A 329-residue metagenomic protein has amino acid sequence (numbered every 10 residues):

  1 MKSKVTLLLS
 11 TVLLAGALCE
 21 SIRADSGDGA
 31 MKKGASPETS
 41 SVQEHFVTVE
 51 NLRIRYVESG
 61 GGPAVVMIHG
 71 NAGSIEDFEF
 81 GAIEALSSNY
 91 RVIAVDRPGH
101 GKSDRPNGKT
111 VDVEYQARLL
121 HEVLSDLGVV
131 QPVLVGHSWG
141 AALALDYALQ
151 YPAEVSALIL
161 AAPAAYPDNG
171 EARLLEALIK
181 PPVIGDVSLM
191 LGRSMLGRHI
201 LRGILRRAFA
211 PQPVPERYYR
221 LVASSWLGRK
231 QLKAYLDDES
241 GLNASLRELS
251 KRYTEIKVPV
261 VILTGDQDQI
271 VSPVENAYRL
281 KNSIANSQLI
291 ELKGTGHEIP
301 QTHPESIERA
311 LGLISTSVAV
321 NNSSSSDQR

Functional and structural regions predicted by a protein language model:
K2-V66, S88-Y90, V130, S315-R329: Alpha/beta-hydrolase fold catalytic core
L52, E58-K102: Conserved HGGG/HGGXW glycine-rich cap/lid loop of the alpha/beta-hydrolase fold
S59, A94-W139, E171, R309: Active-site loop/oxyanion-hole signature of alpha/beta-hydrolase fold enzymes
L149, L158-M190: Flexible "cap/lid" loop of the alpha/beta hydrolase fold
A172-R173, G192-T254: Conserved alpha/beta-hydrolase catalytic His-Asp/Glu region
N243, Q267-V271, H297: Acidic catalytic loop of the alpha/beta-hydrolase fold
I256, I262-T264: Short beta-strand/loop motif that positions the catalytic acidic residue of the alpha/beta-hydrolase fold
S287-R329: Catalytic active-site module of serine/aspartate enzymes centered on a nucleophile-bearing elbow/loop
